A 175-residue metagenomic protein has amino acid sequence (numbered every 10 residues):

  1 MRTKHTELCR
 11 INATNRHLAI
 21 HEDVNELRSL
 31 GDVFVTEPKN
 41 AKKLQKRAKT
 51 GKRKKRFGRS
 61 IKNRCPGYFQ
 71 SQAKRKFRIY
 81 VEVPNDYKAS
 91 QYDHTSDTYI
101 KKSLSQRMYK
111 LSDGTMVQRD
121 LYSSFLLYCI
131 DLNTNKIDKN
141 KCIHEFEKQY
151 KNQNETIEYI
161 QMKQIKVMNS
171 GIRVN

Functional and structural regions predicted by a protein language model:
M1-N175: Positively charged, helix-rich recognition surfaces that bind polyanionic ligands
